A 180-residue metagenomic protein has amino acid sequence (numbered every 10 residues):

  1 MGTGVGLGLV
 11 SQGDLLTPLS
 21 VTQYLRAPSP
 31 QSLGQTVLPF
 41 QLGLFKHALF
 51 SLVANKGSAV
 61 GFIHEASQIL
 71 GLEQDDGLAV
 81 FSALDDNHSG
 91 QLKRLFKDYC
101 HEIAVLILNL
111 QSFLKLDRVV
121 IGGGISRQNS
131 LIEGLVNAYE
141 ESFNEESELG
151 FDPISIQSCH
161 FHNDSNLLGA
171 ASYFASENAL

Functional and structural regions predicted by a protein language model:
M1-L92: Glycine/GP-enriched mid-protein hinge/lid loop-to-helix segment characteristic of carbohydrate kinases
G6-L7, L16, S126-N129, S165: Short, active-site-adjacent cap segments at secondary-structure transitions
G57, G61, D75, D98 (+2 more regions): Conserved active-site and cofactor/substrate-binding residues in soluble primary-metabolism enzymes
H88-L95, Y99, R127, L131: Conserved acidic
K97-L116, Y173: Phosphate/ATP-binding catalytic cores across multiple sugar-kinase/actin-like superfamilies, primarily ASKHA
F113-I125: Short glycine-rich phosphate-binding loop at a beta-alpha junction
S130-L180: Glycine-rich phosphate-binding/hydrolytic loop that grips phosphoryl groups
